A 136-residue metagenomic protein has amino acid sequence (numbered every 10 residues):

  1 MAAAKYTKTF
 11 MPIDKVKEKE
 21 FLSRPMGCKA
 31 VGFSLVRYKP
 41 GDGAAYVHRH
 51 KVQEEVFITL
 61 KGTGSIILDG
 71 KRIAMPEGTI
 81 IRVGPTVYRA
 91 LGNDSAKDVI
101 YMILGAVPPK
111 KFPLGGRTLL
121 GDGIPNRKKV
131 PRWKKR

Functional and structural regions predicted by a protein language model:
M1-V31, G116-R136: A short, N-terminal "cap"/entry segment at the start of jelly-roll beta-barrel domains of the cupin/DSBH fold
K19-F21, S34-H50: Conserved short histidine dyad/triad with adjacent acidic residue
G27, S65, P85-K111: Ligand-binding loop in jelly-roll beta-barrel domains
A30, K51-V52: Short, small/polar residue-rich loop motifs at catalytic or cofactor-binding pockets
L35-V36, T79, R89: Hydrophobic/aromatic beta-strand elements that line small-molecule binding cavities or substrate pockets in beta-rich
V52-E54, I58-G64, D69: Glycine- and acidic-residue-biased ligand/ion/polar-headgroup-sensing regions
G70-T86: Short acidic-glycine-tyrosine-enriched beta hairpin
